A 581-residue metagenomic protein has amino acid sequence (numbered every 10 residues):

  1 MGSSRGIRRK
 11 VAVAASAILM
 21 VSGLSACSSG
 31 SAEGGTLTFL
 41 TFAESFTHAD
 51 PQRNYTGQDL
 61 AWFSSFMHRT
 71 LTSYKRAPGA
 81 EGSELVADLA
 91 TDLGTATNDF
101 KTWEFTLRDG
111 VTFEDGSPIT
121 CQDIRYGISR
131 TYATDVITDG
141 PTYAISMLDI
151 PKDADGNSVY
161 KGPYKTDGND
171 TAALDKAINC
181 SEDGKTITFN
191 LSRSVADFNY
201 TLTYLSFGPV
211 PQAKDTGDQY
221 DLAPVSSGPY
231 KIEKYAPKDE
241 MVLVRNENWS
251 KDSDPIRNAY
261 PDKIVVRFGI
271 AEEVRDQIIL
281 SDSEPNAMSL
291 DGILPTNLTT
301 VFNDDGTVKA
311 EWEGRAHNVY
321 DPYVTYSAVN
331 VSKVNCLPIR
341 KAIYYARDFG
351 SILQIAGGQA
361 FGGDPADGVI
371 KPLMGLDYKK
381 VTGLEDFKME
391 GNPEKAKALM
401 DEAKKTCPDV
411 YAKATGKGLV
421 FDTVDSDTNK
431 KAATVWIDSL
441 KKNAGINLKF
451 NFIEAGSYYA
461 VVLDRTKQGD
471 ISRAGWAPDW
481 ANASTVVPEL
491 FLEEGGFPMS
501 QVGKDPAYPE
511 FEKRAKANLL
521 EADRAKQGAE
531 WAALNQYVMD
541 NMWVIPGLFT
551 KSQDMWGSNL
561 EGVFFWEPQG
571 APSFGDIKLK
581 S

Functional and structural regions predicted by a protein language model:
L37-L40, G116, I279-N286, S439-P498 (+2 more regions): Periplasmic binding protein-like
L40-N98, V225: N-terminal lobe/hinge region of extracytoplasmic solute-binding protein
R76-A80, S158, L191-A259, K263: Gly/Pro-rich hinge or "lid" segments in bacterial periplasmic/extracellular proteins
T106, D123-R125, R130-P211, A236: Surface-exposed binding/hinge segments that line and control ligand-binding clefts or catalytic entry sites
C180, L353, K388-M389, I446-A460 (+2 more regions): Extracytoplasmic/peripheral linker and loop segments enriched in polar/acidic and small residues with frequent Thr/Pro
A213-P224, W249-D304: Ligand-site clamp/hinge motif
Y230, G363-K405, D425-K431: Structural transition elements
D554-S581: Long beta-strand-rich cores associated with HINT superfamily self-processing modules
